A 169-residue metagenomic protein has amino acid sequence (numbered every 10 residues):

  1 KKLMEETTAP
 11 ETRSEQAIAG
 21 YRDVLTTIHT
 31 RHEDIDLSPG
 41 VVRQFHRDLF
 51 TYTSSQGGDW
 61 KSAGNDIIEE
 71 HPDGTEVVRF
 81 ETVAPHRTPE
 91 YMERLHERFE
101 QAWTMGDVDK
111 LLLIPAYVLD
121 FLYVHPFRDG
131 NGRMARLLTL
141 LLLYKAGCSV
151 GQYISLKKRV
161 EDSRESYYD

Functional and structural regions predicted by a protein language model:
K1-D169: FIC/Doc superfamily catalytic core
